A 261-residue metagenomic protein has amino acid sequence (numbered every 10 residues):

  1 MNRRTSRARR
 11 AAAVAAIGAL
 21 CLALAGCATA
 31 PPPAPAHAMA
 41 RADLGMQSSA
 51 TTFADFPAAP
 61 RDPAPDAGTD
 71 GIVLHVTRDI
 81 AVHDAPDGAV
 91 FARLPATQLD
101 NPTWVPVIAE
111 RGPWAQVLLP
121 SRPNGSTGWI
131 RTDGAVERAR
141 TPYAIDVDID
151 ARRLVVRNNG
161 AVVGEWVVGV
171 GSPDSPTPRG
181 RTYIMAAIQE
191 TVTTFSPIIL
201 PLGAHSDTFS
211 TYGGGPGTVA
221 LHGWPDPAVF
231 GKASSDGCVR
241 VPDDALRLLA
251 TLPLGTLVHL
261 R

Functional and structural regions predicted by a protein language model:
M1-A19: N-terminal export and membrane-targeting signals
A23-G26: C-terminal motif of bacterial Sec signal peptides marking the signal peptidase cleavage site
A28-A30: Bacterial signal peptide processing site
A34-H37, S121, G134-Y143, T177-R181 (+1 more regions): Exported/periplasmic cell-wall-interacting domains
P35-A67, L119-V147: Boundary regions of SH3-family modules and the immediately adjacent low-complexity/disordered segments in eukaryotic
A40-P106: Beta-loop motif signature
R78-I80, P86, R111, L119-P123 (+7 more regions): A mature extracytoplasmic/lumenal domain signature
R93-A135: SH3/SH3-like beta-barrel superfamily modules
